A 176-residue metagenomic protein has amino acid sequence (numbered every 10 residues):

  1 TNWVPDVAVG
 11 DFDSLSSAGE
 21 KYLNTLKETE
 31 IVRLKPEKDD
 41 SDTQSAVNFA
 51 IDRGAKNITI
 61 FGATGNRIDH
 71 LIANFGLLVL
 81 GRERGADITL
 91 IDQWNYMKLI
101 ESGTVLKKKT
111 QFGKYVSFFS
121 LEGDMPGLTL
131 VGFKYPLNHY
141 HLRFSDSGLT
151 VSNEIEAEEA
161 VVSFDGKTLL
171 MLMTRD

Functional and structural regions predicted by a protein language model:
N2-R82: Acidic/Gly/His-enriched mid-domain segments of enzyme catalytic cores or analogous surface patches that mediate
F12, G62, D92-Q93, R175: Short secondary-structure boundary segments
E28, D52, L80-A86, G123 (+2 more regions): Generic secondary-structure signature for well-ordered alpha-helical cores
P36, Q93-N95, G123: Residues that form or immediately flank small-molecule/cofactor binding pockets and catalytic motifs
F61-A63, I91, F119, S163: Short beta-strand segments
N74-F75, V79-V116: A contiguous pocket-lining binding segment that forms or flanks enzyme active sites
I100-D176: Long, charged alpha-helical interface segments
